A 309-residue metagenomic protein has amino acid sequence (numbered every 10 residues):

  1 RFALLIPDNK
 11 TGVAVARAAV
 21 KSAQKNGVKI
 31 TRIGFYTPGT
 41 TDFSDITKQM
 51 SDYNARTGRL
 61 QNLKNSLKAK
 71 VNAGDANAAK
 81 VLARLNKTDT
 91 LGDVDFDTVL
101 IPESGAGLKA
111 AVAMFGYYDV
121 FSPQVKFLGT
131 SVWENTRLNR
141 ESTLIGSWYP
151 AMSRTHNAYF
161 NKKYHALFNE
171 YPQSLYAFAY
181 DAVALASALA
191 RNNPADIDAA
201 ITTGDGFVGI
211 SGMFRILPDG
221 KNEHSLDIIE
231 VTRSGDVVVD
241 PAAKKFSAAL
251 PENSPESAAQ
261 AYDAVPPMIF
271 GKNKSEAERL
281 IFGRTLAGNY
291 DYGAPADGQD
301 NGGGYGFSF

Functional and structural regions predicted by a protein language model:
R1-F309: Extracytosolic ligand-binding ectodomains
